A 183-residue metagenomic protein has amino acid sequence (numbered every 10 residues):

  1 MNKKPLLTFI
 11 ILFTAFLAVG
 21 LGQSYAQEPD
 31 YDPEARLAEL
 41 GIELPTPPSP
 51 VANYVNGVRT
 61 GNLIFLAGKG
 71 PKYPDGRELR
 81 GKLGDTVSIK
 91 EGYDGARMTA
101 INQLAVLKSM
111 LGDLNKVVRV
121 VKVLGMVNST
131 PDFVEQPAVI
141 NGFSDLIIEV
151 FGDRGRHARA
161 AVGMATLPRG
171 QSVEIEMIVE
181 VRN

Functional and structural regions predicted by a protein language model:
M1-I11: Bacterial N-terminal signal peptides that target proteins for export
P5, L21-G22, R59: A generic membrane alpha-helix/interface feature
F9-G20: Bacterial N-terminal signal peptides
Y25-N183: Short, polar/acidic, helix-capping and beta-turn segments at strand->helix junctions that line the mouths
